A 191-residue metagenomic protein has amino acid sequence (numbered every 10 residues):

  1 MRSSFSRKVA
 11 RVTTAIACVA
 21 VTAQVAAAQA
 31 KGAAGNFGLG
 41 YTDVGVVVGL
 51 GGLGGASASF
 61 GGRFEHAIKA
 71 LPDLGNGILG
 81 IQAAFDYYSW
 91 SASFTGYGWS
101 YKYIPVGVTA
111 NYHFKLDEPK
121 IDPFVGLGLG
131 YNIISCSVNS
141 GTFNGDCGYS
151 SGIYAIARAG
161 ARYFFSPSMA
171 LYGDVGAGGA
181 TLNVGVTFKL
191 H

Functional and structural regions predicted by a protein language model:
M1-N36: Cleavable N-terminal export/targeting peptides
Q29-G40, K69-L79, K115-D122, F165-M169 (+1 more regions): Short loop/turn motifs that connect adjacent beta-strands in outer-membrane beta-barrel proteins
A33, G49-L53, P72-L74, F94-W99 (+3 more regions): Outer-membrane beta-barrel domain signature
G40-T42, G54-F60, G77, S100-V106 (+3 more regions): Residues that define the transmembrane beta-barrel architecture of outer-membrane proteins
T42-G52, G80-Y87, L127-L129, Y163-G179: Transmembrane beta-strand segments that form the barrel wall of outer-membrane beta-barrel proteins
V46-L50, G62-H66, V108-Y112, L127-Y131 (+2 more regions): Residues on the lipid-exposed face of transmembrane beta-strands in outer-membrane beta-barrel proteins
V47-F60, A92-G98, Y172-V186: Solvent-exposed loop/turn segments connecting transmembrane beta-strands in outer-membrane beta-barrel proteins
A58-N139: Gram-negative (and chloroplast) outer-membrane scaffold detector with strong preference for beta-barrel transmembrane
